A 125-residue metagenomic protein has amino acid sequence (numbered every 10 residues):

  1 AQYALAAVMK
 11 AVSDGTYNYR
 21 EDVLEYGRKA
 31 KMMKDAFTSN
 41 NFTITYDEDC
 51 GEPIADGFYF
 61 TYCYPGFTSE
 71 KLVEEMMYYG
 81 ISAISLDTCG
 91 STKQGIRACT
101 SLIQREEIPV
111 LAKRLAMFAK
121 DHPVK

Functional and structural regions predicted by a protein language model:
Y3-L24, F42: Amphipathic alpha-helix from the class-I
A7, M32, A36-N40, K71-I81 (+1 more regions): Generic non-transmembrane alpha-helical segments
K10, C63-P65, S101-I103: Residue-level recognition of strand-loop junctions within catalytic nucleotide-signaling folds
Y17, E48, Y62-G66, L72 (+2 more regions): Non-catalytic terminal extensions of PLP-dependent enzymes
Y19-K34, I44-C63: Conserved glycine-rich beta-strand-loop-beta hairpin in the small C-terminal domain of fold type I
I44-E48, S82-D87: A short linear hydrophobic-aromatic micro-motif
Y78-A83, C89-K125: PLP-dependent enzyme catalytic core of the Aspartate aminotransferase-like
